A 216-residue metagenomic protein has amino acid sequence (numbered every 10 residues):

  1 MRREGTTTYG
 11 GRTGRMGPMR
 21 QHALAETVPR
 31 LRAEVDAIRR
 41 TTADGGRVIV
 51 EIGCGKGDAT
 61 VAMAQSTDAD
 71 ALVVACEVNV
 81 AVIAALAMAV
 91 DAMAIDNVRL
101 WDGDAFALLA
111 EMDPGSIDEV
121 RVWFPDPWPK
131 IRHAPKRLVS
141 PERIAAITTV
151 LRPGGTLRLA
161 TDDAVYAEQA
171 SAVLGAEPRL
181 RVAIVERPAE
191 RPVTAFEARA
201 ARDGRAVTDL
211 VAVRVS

Functional and structural regions predicted by a protein language model:
M1-V50, D58-S66: S-adenosyl-L-methionine
G55: Conserved glycine-rich SAM-binding loop
A71-V74: Short beta-strand element of Class I
N79: Conserved SAM/SAH-binding beta-strand->alpha-helix loop
A87-P114: S-adenosyl-L-methionine
V139-P153: A short glycine-rich, Lys/Arg-flanked "PGG" loop and its adjoining helix->strand segment in the class I
G154-T161: Conserved beta-strand signature within the Rossmann-like core of class I S-adenosyl-L-methionine
A172, A176-S216: Class I S-adenosyl-L-methionine
